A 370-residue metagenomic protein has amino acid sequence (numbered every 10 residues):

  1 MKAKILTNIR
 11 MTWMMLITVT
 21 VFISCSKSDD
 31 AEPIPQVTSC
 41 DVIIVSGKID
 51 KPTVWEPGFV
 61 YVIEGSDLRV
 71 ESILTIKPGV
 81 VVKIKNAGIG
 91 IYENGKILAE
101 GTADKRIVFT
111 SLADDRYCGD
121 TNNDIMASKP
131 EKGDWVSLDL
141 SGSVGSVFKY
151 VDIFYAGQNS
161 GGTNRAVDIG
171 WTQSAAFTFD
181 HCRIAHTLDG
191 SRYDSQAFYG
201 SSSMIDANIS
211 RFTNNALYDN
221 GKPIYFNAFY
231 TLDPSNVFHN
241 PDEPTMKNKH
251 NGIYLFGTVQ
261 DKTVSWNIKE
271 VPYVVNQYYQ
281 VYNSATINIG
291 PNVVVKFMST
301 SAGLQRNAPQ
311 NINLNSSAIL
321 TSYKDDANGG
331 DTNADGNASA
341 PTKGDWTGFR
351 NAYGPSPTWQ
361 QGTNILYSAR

Functional and structural regions predicted by a protein language model:
K2-W13: Bacterial N-terminal signal peptides that target proteins for export
L16-V19: Sec-dependent N-terminal signal peptides of Gram-positive bacterial secreted proteins and lipoproteins
V21-S24: C-terminal motif of bacterial Sec signal peptides marking the signal peptidase cleavage site
S26-R370: Beta-strand/loop edge motif enriched in small/polar residues
